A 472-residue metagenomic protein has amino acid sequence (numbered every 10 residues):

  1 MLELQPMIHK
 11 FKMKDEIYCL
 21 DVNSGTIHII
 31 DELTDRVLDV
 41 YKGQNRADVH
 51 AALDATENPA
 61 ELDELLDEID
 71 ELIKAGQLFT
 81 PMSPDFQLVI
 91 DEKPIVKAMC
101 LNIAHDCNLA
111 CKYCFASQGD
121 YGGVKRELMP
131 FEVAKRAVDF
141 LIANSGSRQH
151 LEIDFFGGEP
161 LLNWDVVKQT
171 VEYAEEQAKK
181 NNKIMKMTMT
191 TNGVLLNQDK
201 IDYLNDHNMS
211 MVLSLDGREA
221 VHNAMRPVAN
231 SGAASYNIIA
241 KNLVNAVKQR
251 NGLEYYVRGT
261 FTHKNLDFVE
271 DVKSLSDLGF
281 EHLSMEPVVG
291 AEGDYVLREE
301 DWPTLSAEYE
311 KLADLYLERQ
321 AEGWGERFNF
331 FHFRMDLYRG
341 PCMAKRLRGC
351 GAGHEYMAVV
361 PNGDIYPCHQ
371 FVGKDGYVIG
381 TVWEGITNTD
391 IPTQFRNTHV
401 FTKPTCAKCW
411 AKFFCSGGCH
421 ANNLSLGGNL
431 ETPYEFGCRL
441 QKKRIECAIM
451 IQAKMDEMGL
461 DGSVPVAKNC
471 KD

Functional and structural regions predicted by a protein language model:
M1-Y41, K468-D472: Acidic, low-complexity/disordered tracts enriched in E/D and polar residues
Q44-T56: Short acidic, hydrophobic short linear motifs in intrinsically disordered regions
E57, D63-E68, A75-D202, H207: Conserved alpha-helical substructure of the radical SAM core
A134-D154, N163-V288: Radical SAM/AdoMet-radical enzyme domain recognition
R136-F156, F395-N397, P433-D472: Short Fe-S-cluster ligation motifs
A220-N237, V244, K248-A352, N362 (+1 more regions): Radical SAM enzyme [4Fe-4S]-AdoMet core and its adjacent flexible, acidic and glycine-rich loops/tails across
T304-Y338, H369-S416: C-terminal accessory region of radical SAM enzymes
R396, V400-C447: Cysteine-cluster motifs in flexible loop/terminal segments that predominantly coordinate metals
